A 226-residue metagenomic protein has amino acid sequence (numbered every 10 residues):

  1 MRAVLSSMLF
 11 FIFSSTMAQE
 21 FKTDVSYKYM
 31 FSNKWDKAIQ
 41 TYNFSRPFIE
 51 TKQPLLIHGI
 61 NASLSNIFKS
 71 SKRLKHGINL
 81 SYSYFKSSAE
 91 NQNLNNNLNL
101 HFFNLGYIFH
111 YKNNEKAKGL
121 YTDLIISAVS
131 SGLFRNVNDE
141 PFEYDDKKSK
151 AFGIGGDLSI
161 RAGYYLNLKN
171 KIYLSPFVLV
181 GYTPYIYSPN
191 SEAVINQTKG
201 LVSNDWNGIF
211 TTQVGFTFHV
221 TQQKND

Functional and structural regions predicted by a protein language model:
A3-S14: Sec-dependent N-terminal signal peptides
S7, L98-N104, A193-I195: Short, charged, low-hydrophobicity "junction" segments
A18-I78, T217-D226: Short glycine/proline- and aromatic-enriched beta-strand/turn motifs that initiate or cap beta-hairpins
K28-K34, S83-A89, S127-L133, G181-Y187 (+1 more regions): Structural signature of outer-membrane beta-barrel domains
D36-A38, G163-D226: Predominantly the C-terminal beta-signal and adjacent terminal strand-loop region of outer-membrane beta-barrel
N43-I49, E90, P141-K148, I195-G200: Extracytoplasmic loops and strand-loop junctions of Gram-negative outer membrane beta-barrel proteins
Q53-I57, N96-L98, A151-G153, D205-F210: Aromatic-acidic/polar surface patches that form glycan- and anion
S63-Y144, K148-R161, L166-I172, F218: Gram-negative (and chloroplast) outer-membrane scaffold detector with strong preference for beta-barrel transmembrane
